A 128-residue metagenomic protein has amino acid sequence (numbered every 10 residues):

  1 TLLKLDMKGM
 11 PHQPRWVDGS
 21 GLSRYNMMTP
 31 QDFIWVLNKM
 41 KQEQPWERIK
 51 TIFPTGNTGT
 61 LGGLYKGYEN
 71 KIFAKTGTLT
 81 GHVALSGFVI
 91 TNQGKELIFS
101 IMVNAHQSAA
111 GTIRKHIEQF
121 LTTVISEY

Functional and structural regions predicted by a protein language model:
T1-E47: A small/polar active-site loop signature that marks catalytic segments
G19, I52-F53, T76, I101-N104: Active-site-proximal beta-strand/loop segments in catalytic clefts of secreted hydrolases
P30, I34-L37, W46, K50 (+2 more regions): Extracytoplasmic/secreted envelope proteins and their assembly/folding machinery, especially bacterial periplasmic
E43-G59: Active/binding-pocket-proximal capping segment
G63-N92: Short, Gly/Ser/Thr-enriched beta-strand-loop segments that form substrate-interacting elements of hydrolase/peptidase
K95-Q107: Short, well-ordered beta-strand elements
A105-H116: A short acidic/glycine-rich loop-to-helix N-cap element
